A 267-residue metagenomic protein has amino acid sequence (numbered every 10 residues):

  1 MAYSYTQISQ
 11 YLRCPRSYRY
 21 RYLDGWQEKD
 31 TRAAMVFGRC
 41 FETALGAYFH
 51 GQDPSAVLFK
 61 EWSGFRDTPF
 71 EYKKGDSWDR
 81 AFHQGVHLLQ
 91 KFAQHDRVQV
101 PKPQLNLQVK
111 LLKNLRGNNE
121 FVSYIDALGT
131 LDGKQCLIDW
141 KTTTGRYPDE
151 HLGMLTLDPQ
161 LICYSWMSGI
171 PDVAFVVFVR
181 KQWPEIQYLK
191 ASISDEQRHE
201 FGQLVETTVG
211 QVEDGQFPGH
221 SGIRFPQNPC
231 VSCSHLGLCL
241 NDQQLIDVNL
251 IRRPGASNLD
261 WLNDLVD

Functional and structural regions predicted by a protein language model:
M1-Q7: Short acidic, Pro/Gly- and aromatic-enriched capping/linker segments at domain boundaries
I8-G51, F82, V109, S232-H235: Nuclease catalytic cores
Y11-R19, Q52-P69, G169-K181: Short, compositionally biased low-complexity segments
P15-E28, S63-F70, L137, T143-R146 (+1 more regions): Short amphipathic alpha-helical segments and their helix-coil junctions
A33, F37, A81, L157-Q160 (+1 more regions): Hydrophobic (often cysteine-bearing) scaffold residues that line and stabilize catalytic clefts of nucleotide/cofactor
A44-K110, N114: A non-catalytic, helix-rich entry segment at domain boundaries
Q104-G210: Mg2+/Mn2+-dependent nuclease catalytic core
M154, S165-D267: Metal-dependent nuclease catalytic regions and adjoining charged, substrate-binding loops involved in nucleic-acid end
